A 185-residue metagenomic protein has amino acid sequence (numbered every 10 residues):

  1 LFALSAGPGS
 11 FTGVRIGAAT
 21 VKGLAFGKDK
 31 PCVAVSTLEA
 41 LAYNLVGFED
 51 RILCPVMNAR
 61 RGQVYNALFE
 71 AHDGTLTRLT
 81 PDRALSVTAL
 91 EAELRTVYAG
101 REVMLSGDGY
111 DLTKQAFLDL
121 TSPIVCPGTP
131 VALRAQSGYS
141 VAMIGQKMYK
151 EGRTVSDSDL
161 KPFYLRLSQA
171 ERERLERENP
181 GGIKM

Functional and structural regions predicted by a protein language model:
L1: A short, small-residue-rich loop immediately preceding and capping a beta-strand
L4-C32, T37: DPxDG-like acidic metal-binding loop motif
G7-T12, K28, L41, L53 (+5 more regions): Glycine-rich, flexible loop/turn motifs
I16-T20, S86, S137-V141: Catalytic-loop motifs flanking and including active-site residues across diverse enzymes
T20-L24, L41-L45, V141, G145: Buried hydrophobic packing segments
G27, N44, A71, I144-E151: Active-site catalytic microenvironments for nucleophilic, acid-base chemistry
P31-A135, Y164, Q169, K184: Surface "functional belts" at beta-alpha junctions
P127-M185: Acyltransferase
